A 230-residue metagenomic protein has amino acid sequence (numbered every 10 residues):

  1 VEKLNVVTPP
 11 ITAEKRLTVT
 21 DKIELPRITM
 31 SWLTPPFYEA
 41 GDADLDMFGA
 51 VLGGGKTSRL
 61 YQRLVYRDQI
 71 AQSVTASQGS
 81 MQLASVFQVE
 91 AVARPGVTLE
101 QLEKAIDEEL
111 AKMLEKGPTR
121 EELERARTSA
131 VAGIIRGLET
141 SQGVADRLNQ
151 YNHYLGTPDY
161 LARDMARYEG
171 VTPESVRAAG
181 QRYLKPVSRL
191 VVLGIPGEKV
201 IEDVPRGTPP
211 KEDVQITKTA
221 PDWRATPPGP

Functional and structural regions predicted by a protein language model:
V1-E39, A50-E100, E121-A132, G143-R147 (+2 more regions): Non-catalytic beta-strand/loop surface segments
D42-A43: Zinc-dependent metallopeptidase catalytic helix centered on the HExxH motif and its immediate flanking segment
P95, L102, L110, P196: Substrate/cofactor-recognition hotspot
D107-P118: A common structural junction motif
L114, G156-A162, A178-G180: C-terminal soluble interaction/assembly domains
E139, R147-N149, K185-T208: Detector for C-terminal structural segments
G194-P230: Extracellular/periplasmic ectodomains of large secreted or surface enzymes and adhesion receptors
